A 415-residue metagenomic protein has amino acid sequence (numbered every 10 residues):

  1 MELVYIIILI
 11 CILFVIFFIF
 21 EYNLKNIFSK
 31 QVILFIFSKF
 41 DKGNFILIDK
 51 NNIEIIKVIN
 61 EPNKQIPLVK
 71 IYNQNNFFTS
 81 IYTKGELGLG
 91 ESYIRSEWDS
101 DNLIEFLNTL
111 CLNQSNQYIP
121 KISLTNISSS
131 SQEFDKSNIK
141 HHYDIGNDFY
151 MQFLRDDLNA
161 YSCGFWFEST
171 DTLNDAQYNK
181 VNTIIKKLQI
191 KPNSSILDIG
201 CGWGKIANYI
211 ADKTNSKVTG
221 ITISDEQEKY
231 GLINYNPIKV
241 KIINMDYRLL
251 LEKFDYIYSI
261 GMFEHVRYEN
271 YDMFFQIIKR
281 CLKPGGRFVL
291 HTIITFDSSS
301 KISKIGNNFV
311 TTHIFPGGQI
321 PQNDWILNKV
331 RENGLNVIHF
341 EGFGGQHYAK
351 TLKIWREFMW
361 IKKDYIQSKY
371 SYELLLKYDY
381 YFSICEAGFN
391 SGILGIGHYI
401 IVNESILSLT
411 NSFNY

Functional and structural regions predicted by a protein language model:
L3-Q177, T183: Feature captures hydrophobic
N193-G200: Conserved class I S-adenosyl-L-methionine
W203-T214: Conserved SAM-binding loop of SAM-dependent methyltransferases across substrates and taxa, primarily the Class I
N236-Y247: Conserved SAM-binding strand-loop segment of SAM-dependent methyltransferases
R248-I257: A short acidic, Gly/Pro-enriched loop at the edge of an enzyme's catalytic core that lines a small-molecule cofactor
D272-P284: A short glycine-rich, Lys/Arg-flanked "PGG" loop and its adjoining helix->strand segment in the class I
G285-I293: Conserved beta-strand signature within the Rossmann-like core of class I S-adenosyl-L-methionine
I294-H398, V402-L409, Y415: Substrate-binding/catalytic lobe of Class I Rossmann-like enzymes that use SAM or dcSAM, i.e., the mid-to-C-terminal
